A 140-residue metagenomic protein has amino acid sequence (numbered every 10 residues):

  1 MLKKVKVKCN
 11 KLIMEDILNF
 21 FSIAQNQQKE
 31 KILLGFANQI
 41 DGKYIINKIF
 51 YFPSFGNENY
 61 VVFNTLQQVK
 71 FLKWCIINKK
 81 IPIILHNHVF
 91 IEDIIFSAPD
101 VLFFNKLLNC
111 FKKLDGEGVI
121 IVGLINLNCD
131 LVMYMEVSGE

Functional and structural regions predicted by a protein language model:
M1-I81, F90-E140: Conserved beta-strand-loop surface patch within small alpha/beta domains used for substrate/adaptor or ligand engagement
N87: Primarily a LysM-type cell-wall glycan-binding module
